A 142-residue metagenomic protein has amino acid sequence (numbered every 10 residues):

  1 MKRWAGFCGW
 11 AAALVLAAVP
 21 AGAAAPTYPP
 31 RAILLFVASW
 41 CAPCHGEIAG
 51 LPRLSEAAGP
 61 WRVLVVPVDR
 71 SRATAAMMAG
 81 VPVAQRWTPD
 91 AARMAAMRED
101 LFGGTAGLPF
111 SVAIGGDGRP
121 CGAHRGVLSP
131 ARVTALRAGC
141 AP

Functional and structural regions predicted by a protein language model:
M1-R3: Positively charged n-region of N-terminal signal peptides that target proteins for export
F7-A18: Bacterial N-terminal signal peptides
T27-A42: Short active-site neighborhood of thiol/selenol oxidoreductases, capturing the structured segment around
C41-H45, S111: The canonical Cys-X-X-Cys-His
H45-A57: Typically the conserved alpha-helix immediately C-terminal to a functionally engaged Cys/Sec in thioredoxin-like
P60-T74, P82-A92: Thiol-based oxidoreductase modules, predominantly thioredoxin-like and allied folds used for disulfide exchange
R72-R86, M97-A106: Structural alpha/beta surface segment adjacent to cysteine/selenocysteine redox centers across thiol/disulfide enzymes
A91-A135: Thiol/disulfide oxidoreductase modules built on the thioredoxin-like
